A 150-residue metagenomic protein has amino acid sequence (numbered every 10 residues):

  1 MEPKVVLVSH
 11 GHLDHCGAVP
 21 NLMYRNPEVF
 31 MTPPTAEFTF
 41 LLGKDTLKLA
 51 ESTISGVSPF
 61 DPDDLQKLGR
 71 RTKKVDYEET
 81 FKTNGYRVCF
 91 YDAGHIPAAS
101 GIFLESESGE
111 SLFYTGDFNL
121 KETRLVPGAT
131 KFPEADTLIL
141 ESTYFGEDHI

Functional and structural regions predicted by a protein language model:
M1-L7, H12-D14, P20-I150: His/Asp/Glu-rich metal-coordinating catalytic cores of metallo-dependent phosphodiesterases/hydrolases acting on
